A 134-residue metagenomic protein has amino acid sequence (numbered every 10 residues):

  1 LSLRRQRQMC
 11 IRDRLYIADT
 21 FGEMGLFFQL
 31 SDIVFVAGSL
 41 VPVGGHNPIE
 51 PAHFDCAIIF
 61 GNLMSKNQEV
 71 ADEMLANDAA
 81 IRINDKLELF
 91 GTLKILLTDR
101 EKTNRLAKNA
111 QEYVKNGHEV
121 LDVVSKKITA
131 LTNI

Functional and structural regions predicted by a protein language model:
L1-I11: Single conserved hydrophobic/aromatic residue that forms the stacking wall/gate of nucleotide- or nucleobase-binding
R5, A18-T20, I83-D85: Conserved beta-strand termini and adjacent loop/short-helix elements that scaffold enzyme active sites in alpha/beta
Q8, L15-G25: Conserved active-site histidine-acidic residue motif and adjacent donor-binding/catalytic loop of glycosyltransferases
I11, D19, F60-N62: Short beta-strand/turn micro-motifs composed of small residues that flank or help shape donor/cofactor-binding pockets
R12-R14, D78: A short helix-to-beta-strand connector/capping loop
M24, Q29-E112, K127: Catalytic binding pocket for nucleotide-activated donors in carbohydrate/polymer assembly enzymes
G117-I134: C-terminal alpha-helical cap of glycosyltransferases
